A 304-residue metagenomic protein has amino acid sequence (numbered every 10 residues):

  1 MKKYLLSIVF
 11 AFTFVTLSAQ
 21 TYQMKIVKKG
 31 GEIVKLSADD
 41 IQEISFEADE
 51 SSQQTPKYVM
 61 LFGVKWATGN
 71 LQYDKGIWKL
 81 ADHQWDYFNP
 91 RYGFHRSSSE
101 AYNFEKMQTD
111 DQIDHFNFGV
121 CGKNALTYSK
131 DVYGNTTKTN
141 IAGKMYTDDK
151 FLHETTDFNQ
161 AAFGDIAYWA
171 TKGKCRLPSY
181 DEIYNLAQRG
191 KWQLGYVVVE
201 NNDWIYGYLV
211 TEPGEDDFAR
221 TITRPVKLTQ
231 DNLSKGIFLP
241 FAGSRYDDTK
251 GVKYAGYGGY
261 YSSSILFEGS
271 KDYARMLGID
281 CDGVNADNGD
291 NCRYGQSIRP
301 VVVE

Functional and structural regions predicted by a protein language model:
M1-Q23: Bacterial Sec-dependent N-terminal signal peptides
A11-V15, E47, A219: Compositionally biased, low-structure terminal segments
T21-L36: Short N-terminal segments immediately surrounding and downstream of signal-peptide cleavage
M24-I26, I44, L71: Hydrophobic beta-strand residues in large extracellular and virion-surface proteins
S37-E47: Structured surface patches comprising rigid loops and adjacent beta-strands/short helices at the edges of well-ordered
A48-E304: Conserved positions within compact, well-structured domain cores
